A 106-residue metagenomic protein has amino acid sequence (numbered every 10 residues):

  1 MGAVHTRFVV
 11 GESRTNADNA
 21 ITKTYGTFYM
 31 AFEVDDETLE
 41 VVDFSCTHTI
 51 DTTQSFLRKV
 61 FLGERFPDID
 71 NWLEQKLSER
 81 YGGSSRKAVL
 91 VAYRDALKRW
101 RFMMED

Functional and structural regions predicted by a protein language model:
M1-E12: Short, compositionally biased leader-like segments
T15, N19-A31, D36-D106: Active-site- and interface-proximal helix/loop "cap" or "latch" segments in soluble metabolic and energy-transducing
